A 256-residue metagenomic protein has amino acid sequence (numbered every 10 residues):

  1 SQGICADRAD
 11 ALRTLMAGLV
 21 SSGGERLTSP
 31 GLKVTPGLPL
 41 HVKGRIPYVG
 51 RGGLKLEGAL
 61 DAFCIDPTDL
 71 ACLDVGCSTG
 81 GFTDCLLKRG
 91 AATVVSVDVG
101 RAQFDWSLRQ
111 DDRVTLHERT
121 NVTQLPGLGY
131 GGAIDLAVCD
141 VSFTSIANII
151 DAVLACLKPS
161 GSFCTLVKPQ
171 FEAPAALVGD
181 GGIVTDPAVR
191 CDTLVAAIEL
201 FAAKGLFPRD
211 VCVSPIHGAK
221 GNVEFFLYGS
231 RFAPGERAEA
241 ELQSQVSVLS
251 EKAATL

Functional and structural regions predicted by a protein language model:
S1-L38, A71-C72: A basic, amphipathic helix-loop patch mediating RNA/tRNA/ribosome contacts
P67-S78, L86: Conserved class I S-adenosyl-L-methionine
G80-G81, A102: Glycine-rich SAM-binding Motif I of class I
C85-T93: Conserved S-adenosyl-L-methionine
V95-T144, N148: S-adenosyl-L-methionine
A147-C164: A short glycine-rich, Lys/Arg-flanked "PGG" loop and its adjoining helix->strand segment in the class I
P169-D186: Short, glycine-/aromatic-enriched active-site segment of Class I SAM-dependent methyltransferases
V223, S230-L256: Flexible, glycine-/basic-rich loop-and-beta segments that form/coincide with the SAM-dependent methyltransferase
